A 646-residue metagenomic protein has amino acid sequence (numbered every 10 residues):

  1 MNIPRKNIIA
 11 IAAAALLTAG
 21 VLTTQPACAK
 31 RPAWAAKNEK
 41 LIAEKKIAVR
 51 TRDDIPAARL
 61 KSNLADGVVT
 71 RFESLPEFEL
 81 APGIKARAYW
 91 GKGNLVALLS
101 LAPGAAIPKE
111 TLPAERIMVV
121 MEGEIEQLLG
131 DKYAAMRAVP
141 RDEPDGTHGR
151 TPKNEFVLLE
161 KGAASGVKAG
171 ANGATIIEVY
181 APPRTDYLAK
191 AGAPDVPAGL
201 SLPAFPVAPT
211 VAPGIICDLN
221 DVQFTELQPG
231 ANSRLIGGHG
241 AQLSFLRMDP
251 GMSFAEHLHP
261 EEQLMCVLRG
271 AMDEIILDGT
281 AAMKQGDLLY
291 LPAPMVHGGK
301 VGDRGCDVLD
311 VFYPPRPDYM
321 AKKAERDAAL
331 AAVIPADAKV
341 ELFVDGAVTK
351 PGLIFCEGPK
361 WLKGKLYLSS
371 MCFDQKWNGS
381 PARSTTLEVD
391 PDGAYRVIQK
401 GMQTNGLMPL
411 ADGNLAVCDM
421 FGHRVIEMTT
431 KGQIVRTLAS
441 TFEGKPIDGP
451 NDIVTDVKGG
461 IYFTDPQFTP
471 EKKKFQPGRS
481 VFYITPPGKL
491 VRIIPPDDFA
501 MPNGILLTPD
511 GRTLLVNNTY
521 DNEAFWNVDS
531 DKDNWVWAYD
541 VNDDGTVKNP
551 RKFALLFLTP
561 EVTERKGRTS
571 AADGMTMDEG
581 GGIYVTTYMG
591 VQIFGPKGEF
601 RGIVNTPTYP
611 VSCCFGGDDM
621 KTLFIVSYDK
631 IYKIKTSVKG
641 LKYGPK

Functional and structural regions predicted by a protein language model:
I11-L22: Hydrophobic helical h-region of N-terminal Sec-dependent signal peptides in bacterial secretory/periplasmic proteins
K30-L95, A135-V139, H148-G149, L188-Q242 (+2 more regions): A short, N-terminal "cap"/entry segment at the start of jelly-roll beta-barrel domains of the cupin/DSBH fold
L80-P82, A97-L112, L227-P229, S244-L258: Conserved short histidine dyad/triad with adjacent acidic residue
I107-K109, Q127-L128, R150, L159 (+6 more regions): Short beta-strand His + acidic residue motifs that chelate non-heme Fe in jelly-roll/DSBH and cupin folds
P113-K132, E261-D273, L277-D278: Glycine- and acidic-residue-biased ligand/ion/polar-headgroup-sensing regions
K132-K161, D278-A293: Short acidic-glycine-tyrosine-enriched beta hairpin
R150-E155, K161-D186, A293-D318, D619: Ligand-binding loop in jelly-roll beta-barrel domains
A293, A321-K646: Sequence-structural signature of mature extracellular/luminal beta-sheet repeat domains, prominently beta-propellers
